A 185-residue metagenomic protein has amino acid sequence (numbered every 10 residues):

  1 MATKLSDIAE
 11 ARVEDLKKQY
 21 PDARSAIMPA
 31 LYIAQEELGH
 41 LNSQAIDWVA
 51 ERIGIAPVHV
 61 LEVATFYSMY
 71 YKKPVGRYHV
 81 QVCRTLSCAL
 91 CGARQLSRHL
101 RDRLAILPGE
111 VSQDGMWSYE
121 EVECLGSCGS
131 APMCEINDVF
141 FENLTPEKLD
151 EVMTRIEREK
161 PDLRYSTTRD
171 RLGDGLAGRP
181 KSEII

Functional and structural regions predicted by a protein language model:
M1-I185: Signature of N-terminal electron-transfer/Fe-S-associated modules in redox systems
